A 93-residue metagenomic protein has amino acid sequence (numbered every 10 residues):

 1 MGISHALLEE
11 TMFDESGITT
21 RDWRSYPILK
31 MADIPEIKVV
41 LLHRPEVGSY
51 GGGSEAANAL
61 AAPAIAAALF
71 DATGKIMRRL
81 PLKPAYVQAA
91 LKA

Functional and structural regions predicted by a protein language model:
M1-A93: Cofactor-binding beta-sheet edge motifs in enzyme active sites
